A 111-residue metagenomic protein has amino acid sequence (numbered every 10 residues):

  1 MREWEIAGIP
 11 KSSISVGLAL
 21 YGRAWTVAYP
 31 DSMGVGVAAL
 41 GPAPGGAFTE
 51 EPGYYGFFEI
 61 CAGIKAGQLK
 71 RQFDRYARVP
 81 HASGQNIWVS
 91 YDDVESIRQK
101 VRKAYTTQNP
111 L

Functional and structural regions predicted by a protein language model:
M1-E5, I14, V94-R98: A Trp-anchored, charged/polar loop motif used as the substrate-binding/catalytic surface of acyl/ester-handling
E5-G8, R102-T106: A general structural signal for short secondary-structure junctions and capping/turn motifs
I9-S15, T107-L111: Loop/turn elements at helix/coil->beta-strand transitions in domains of secreted/extracellular proteins
L20-K103: Glycan-binding loop/region signatures in secreted carbohydrate-active enzymes
